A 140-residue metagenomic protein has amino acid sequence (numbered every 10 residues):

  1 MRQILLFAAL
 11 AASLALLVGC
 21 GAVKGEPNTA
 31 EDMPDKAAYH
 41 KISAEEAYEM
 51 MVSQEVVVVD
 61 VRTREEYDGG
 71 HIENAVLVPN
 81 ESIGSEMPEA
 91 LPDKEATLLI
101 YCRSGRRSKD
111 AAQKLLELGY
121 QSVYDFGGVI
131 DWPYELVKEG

Functional and structural regions predicted by a protein language model:
R2-L10, A15-E45, V56, D68-T97 (+1 more regions): Rhodanese-like catalytic fold shared by cysteine-dependent sulfurtransferases and DSP/PTP-type phosphatases
A47-M50: Short amphipathic alpha-helices and their capping/turn segments at secondary-structure boundaries
V58-D60: Structural scaffold elements adjacent to functional motifs in cytosolic proteins
T63: Short, glycine/acidic-enriched loop or turn micro-motifs at the edges of active sites
